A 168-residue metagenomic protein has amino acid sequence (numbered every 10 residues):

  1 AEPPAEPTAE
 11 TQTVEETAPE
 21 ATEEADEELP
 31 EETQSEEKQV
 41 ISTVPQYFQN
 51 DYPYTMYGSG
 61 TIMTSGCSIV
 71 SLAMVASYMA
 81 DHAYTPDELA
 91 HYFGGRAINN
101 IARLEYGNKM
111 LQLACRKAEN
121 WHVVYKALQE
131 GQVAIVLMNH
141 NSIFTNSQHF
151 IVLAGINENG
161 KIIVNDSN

Functional and structural regions predicted by a protein language model:
A1-G95: Active-site-adjacent structural segments surrounding the nucleophilic cysteine of cysteine proteases and isopeptidases
S71-N168: Conserved active-site-adjacent core of cysteine acyl-enzyme catalytic domains
